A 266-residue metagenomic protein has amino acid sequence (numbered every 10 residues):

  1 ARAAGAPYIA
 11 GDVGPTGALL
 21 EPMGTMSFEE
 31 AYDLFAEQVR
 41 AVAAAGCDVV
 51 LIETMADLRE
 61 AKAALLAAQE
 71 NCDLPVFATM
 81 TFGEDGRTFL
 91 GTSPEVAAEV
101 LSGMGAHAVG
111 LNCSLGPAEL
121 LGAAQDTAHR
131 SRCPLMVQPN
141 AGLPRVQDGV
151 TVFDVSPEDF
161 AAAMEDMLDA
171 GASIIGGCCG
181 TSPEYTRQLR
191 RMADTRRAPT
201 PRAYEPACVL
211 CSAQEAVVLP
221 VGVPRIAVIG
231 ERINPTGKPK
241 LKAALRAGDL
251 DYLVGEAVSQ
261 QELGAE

Functional and structural regions predicted by a protein language model:
A1-E266: Domain-level signal for soluble alpha/beta catalytic cores
